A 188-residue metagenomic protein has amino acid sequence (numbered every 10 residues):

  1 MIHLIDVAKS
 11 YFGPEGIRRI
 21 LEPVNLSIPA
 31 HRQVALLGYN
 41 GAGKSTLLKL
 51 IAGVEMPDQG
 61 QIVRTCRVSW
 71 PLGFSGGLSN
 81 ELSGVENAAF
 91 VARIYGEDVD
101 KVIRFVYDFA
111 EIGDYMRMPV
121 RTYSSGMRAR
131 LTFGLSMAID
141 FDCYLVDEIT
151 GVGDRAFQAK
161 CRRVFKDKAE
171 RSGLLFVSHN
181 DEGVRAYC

Functional and structural regions predicted by a protein language model:
M1-L4, A8-A35, D58: A short, flexible loop at the N-terminus of ABC-type nucleotide-binding domains that lies
S10-P14, R67, L72-Q158: ABC-family P-loop ATPase nucleotide-binding domains
A30-A35, A42-R93: ABC ATPase nucleotide-binding domain signature region
G73, H179-N180: Conserved H-loop
Q158-E170: Helical segment within the ABC ATPase nucleotide-binding domain
D167-H179: Conserved catalytic loops of ABC-family nucleotide-binding domains
N180-Y187: Conserved H-loop
